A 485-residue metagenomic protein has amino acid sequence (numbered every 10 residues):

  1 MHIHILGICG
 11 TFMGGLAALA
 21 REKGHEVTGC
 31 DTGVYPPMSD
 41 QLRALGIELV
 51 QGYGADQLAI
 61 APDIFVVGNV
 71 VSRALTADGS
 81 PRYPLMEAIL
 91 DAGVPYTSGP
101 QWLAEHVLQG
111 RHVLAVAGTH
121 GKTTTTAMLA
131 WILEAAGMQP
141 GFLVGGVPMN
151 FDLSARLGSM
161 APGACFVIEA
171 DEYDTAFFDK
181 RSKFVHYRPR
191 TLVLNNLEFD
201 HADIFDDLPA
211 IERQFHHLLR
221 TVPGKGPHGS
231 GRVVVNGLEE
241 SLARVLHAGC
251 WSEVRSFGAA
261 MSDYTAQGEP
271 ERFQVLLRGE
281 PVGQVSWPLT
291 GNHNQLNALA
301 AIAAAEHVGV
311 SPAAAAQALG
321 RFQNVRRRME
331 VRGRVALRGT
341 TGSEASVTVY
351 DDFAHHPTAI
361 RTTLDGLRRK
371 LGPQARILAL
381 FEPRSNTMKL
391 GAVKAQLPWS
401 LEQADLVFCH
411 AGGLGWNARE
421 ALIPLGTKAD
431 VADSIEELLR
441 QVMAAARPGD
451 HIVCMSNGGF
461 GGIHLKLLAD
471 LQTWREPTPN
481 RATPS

Functional and structural regions predicted by a protein language model:
M1-V50, A61, D91, H216 (+4 more regions): ATP-dependent carboxylate-amine ligase
I5, L19, G99-P148: Walker A (P-loop) phosphate-binding motif
T11-L16, K122-M128, N150-D152, T175-D179 (+3 more regions): Short glycine/serine/threonine-rich phosphate/pyrophosphate-binding segments that cradle anionic phosphate groups
S39-R43, Q57-V67, R73-T97, A104 (+8 more regions): Acidic, Mg2+-coordinating active-site environments of NTP-dependent enzymes
A44-Q51, P95-Q101, V144-F151, A170-F178 (+4 more regions): Short gly/ser/thr-rich secondary-structure transition/capping motifs
C165-T175, V349-H355: Switch II (G3) loop of P-loop NTPases
D174-R188, P357-R369: Switch II of P-loop NTPase G domains
